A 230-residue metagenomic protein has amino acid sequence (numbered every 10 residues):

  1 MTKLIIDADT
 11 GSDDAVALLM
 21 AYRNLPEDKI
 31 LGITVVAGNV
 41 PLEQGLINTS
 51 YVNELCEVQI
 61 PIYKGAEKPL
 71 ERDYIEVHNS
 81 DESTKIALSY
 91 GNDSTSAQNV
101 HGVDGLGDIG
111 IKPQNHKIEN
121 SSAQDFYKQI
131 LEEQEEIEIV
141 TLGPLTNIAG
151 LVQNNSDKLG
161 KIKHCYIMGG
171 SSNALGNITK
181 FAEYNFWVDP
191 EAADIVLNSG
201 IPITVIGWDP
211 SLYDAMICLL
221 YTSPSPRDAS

Functional and structural regions predicted by a protein language model:
T2-Y51, V103-Y213: Active-site histidine-anchored catalytic micro-motif
L46-E132: Metal-dependent C-N hydrolase catalytic cores
Y221-S230: Single conserved hydrophobic/aromatic residue that forms the stacking wall/gate of nucleotide- or nucleobase-binding
